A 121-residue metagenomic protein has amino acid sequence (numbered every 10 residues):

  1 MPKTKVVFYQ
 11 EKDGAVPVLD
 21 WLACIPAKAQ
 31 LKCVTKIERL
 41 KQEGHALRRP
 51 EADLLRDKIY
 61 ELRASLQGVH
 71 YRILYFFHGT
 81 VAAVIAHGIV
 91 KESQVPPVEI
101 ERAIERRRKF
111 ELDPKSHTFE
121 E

Functional and structural regions predicted by a protein language model:
M1-H70, G79-A83, V90-E121: Basic, Lys/Arg-enriched alpha-helical interface segments
